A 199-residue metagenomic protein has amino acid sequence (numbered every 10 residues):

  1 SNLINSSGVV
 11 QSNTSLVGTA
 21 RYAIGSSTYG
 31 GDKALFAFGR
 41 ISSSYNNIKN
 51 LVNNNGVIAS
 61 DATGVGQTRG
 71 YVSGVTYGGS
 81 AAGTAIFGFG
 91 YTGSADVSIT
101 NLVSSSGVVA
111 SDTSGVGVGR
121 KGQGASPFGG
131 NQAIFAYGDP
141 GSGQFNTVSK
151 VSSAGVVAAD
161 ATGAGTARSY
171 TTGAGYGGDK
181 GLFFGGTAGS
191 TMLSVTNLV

Functional and structural regions predicted by a protein language model:
S1-V199: Polar, enzyme-active/binding microenvironments
